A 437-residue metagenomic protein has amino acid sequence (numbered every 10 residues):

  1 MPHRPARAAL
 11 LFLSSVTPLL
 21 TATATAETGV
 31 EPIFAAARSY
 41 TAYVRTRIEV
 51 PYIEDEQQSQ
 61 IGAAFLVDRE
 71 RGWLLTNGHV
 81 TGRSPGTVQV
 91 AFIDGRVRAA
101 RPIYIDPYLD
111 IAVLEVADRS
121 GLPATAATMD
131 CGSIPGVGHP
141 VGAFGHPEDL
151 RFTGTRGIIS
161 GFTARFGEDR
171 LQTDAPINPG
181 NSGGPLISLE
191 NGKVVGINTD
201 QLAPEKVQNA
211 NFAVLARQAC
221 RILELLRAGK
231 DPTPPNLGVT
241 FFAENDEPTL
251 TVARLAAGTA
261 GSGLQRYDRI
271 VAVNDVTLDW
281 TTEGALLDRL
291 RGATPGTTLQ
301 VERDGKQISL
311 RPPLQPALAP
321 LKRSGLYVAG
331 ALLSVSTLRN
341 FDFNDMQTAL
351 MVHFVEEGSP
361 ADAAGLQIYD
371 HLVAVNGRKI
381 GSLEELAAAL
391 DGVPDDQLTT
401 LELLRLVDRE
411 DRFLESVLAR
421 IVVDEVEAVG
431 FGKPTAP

Functional and structural regions predicted by a protein language model:
E27-P32, P51-R71, R96-A99, T125-A126 (+2 more regions): A conserved glycine-rich beta-strand in the N-terminal activation segment of trypsin-fold
T28-F34, A100, L122, V194-D246 (+4 more regions): C-terminal cap/linker of serine protease catalytic domains
G29-I33, A124-D169, A203-A210, L223-P232 (+2 more regions): Flexible, gly/ser-rich surface segments that form the specificity/activation loops bordering the active-site cleft
Y40-Y43, L74-N77, I134-P147, T173 (+2 more regions): Active-site-proximal beta-strands of protease catalytic cores
E49-V50, D68-G145, D149-T153, G167-R170 (+3 more regions): Conserved active-site neighborhood of the chymotrypsin/trypsin-like protease fold
L74-L75, N191, V195, G261-T282 (+1 more regions): Conserved PDZ fold ligand-binding element
V80-R83, A272-Q300, A374-E402: PDZ domains, with a preference for the canonical peptide-binding region formed by the helix
D118, L122-D130, R303-M351, V407-P437: C-terminal, low-ordered peptide segments at domain boundaries
